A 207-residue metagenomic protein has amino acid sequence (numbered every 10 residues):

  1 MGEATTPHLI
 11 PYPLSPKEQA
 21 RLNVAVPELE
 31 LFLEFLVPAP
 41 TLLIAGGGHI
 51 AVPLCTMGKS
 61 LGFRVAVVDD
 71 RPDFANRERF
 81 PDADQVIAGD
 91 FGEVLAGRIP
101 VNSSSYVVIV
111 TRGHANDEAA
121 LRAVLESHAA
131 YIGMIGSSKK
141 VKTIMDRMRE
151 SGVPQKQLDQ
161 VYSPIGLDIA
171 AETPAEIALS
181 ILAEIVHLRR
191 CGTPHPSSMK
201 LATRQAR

Functional and structural regions predicted by a protein language model:
M1-D70, F74-E78, A83, I87 (+6 more regions): Segments forming oxygen-rich coordination pockets for charged ligands
G47, L121, Q155-Q157: Generic alpha-helical hydrophobic packing signal
G62, A83-D84, H128-A129, Q157-L158: A generic structural signal for alpha->beta connector loops
V68, Y106, T111-A115, R122-R147: ADP-ribose/adenylate-binding Rossmann-like module
I87-V94, R98-I99, T111-A115: A general structural motif
N116-D117, T173: Secondary-structure boundary/capping motif
A130, I135-R207: Adenosine-phosphate binding glycine-rich loop
